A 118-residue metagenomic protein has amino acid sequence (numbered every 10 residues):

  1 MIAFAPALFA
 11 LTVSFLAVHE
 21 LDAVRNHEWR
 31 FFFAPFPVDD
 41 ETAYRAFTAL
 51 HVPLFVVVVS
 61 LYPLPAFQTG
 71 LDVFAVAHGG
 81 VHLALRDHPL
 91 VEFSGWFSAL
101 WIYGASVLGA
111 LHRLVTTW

Functional and structural regions predicted by a protein language model:
M1-A10, V59-F67, V107-W118: Helix-coil boundary and interhelical linker segments in multi-pass alpha-helical membrane proteins
I2-F9, E41-Y44, P65-Q68, E92 (+1 more regions): Membrane-water interface of alpha-helical transmembrane segments
F9-N26: N-terminal signal-anchor/start-transfer transmembrane helix
F9-V13, Q68-V76: Hydrophobic core segments of alpha-helical transmembrane domains in multi-pass membrane proteins
L16-V18, F74-A84: Aromatic-anchored segments of alpha-helical transmembrane domains
A23-D40: Cytosolic, membrane-interface loops and tails of multi-pass inner-membrane proteins
A46-V59, A99-V107: Core segments of transmembrane alpha-helices that mediate helix-helix packing or line hydrophobic substrate/ligand
L64-T69, G79-F97, V115-W118: Membrane-helix boundary connector in multi-pass membrane proteins
